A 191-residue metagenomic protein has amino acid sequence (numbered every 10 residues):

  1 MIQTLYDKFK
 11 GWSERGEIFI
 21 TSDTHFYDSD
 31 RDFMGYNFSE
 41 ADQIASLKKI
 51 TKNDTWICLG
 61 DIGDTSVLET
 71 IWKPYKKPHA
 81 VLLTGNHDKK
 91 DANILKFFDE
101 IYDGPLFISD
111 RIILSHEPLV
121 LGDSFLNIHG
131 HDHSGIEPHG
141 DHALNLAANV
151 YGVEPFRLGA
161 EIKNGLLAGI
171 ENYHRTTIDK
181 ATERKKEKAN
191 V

Functional and structural regions predicted by a protein language model:
M1-T70, N164, G169-K186, N190-V191: N-terminal active-site segment of His-dependent metallophosphoesterases
G11, K49, K73-Y75, F107 (+1 more regions): Generic structural signal for beta-strand residues in well-ordered domains
R15, K52-D54, K77-H79, D123-S124: A general structural motif
H25, G63, H87-D88, V150: Short, glycine/serine-rich, charged loops/turns that create anion-binding and catalytic segments at active sites
Y36-N37, K73-K76, H142-A147: Glycine-rich, phosphate-binding/catalytic loops in enzymes
L59-D61, L83-N86: Glycine-rich beta-strand-to-loop/alpha-helix junction loops that act as flexible
V67-L83: Short, electropositive alpha-helical surface patch
V81-L82, D88, N93-K185: Conserved beta-sheet core of the metallophosphoesterase superfamily
